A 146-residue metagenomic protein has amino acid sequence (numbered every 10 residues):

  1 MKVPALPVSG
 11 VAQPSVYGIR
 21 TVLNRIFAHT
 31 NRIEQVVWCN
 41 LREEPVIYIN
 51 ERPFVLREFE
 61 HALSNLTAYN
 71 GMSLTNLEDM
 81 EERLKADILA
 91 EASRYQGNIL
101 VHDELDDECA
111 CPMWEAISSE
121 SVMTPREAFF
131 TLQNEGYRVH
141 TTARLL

Functional and structural regions predicted by a protein language model:
M1-L146: Cysteine-based protein phosphatase catalytic domain of the PTP/DSP
